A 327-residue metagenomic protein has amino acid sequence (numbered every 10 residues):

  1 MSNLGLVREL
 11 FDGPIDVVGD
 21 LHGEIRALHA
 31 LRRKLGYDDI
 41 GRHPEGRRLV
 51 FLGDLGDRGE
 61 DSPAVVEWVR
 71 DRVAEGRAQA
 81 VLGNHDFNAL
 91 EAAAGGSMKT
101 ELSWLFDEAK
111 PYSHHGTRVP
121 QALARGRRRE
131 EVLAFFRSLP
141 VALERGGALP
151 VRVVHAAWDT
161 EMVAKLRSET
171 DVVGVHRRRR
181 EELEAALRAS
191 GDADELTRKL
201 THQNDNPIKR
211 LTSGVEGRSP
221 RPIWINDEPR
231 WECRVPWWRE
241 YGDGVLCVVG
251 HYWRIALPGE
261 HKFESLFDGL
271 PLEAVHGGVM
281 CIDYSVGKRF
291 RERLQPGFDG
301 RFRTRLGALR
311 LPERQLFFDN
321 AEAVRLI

Functional and structural regions predicted by a protein language model:
M1-E67: N-terminal active-site segment of His-dependent metallophosphoesterases
S2-F11, R42, E67-A74, L143-A148 (+2 more regions): A short acidic-Thr-Gly-centered motif at the start of a beta-strand
P14-H22, V151-A157, M280-I282: Active-site-proximal beta-strand elements of phosphoester/diester hydrolases
V17, L49-F51, A80-V81, R152 (+2 more regions): Residue-level marker for buried hydrophobic side chains located in beta-strands that build the well-ordered beta-sheet
D20, D54, G83-N84, F136 (+3 more regions): Divalent metal-coordination and catalytic microenvironments
E24-I25, D57-E60, H85-L90, T160-E161 (+2 more regions): Active-site environment of divalent metal-dependent phosphoester hydrolases
G46, G59-A193: Active-site neighborhood of divalent metal-dependent phosphoester bond hydrolases
T170-I327: Acidic, His/Gly-rich catalytic cores of divalent-metal-dependent hydrolytic chemistry
